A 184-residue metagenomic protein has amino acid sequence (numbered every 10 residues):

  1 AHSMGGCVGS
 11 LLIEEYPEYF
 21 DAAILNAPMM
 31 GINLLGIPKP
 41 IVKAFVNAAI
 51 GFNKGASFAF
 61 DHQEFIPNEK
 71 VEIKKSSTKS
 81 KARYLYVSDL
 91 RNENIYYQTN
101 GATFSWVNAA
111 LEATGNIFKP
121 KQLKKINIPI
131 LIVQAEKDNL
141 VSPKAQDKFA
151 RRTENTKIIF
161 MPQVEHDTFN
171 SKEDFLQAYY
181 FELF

Functional and structural regions predicted by a protein language model:
A1-G5, G9: Gly/Ala-rich beta-loop-alpha elbow adjacent to hydrolase catalytic centers
G9-Q98: Alpha/beta-hydrolase-fold enzymes
I24, L131-V133, I159: Hydrophobic/aromatic beta-strand patches that form the interior of the parallel beta-sheet core in alpha/beta enzyme
A102-Q122: Active-site nucleophile elbow and catalytic-triad environment of alpha/beta-hydrolase enzymes
I126, I132-Q134, D138: Short beta-strand/loop motif that positions the catalytic acidic residue of the alpha/beta-hydrolase fold
I128, V141-R151: Short alpha-helix in the alpha/beta-hydrolase fold that links the catalytic acid
D147, R151-D167: Catalytic histidine neighborhood in serine/cysteine hydrolases with alpha/beta-hydrolase-type architecture
P162-F184: Catalytic active-site module of serine/aspartate enzymes centered on a nucleophile-bearing elbow/loop
